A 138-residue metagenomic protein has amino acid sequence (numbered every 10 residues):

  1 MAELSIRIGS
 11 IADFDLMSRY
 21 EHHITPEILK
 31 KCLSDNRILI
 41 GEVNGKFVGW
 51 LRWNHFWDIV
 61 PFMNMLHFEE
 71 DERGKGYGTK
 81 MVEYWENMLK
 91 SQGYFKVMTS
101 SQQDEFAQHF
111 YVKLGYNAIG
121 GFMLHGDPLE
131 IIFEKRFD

Functional and structural regions predicted by a protein language model:
A2-N64, E69: Acetyl-CoA-dependent GNAT
D35, I59, D104-E105, H125-L129: Short acidic/glycine-enriched loop/turn segments that link adjacent beta-strands
E42-N44, E134-F137: Active-site beta-strand termini and strand-to-loop segments that position acidic
L66-R73, Q102: A short, internal acetyl-CoA/4′-phosphopantetheine-binding micro-motif in the GNAT/acyltransferase core
E72, G76-Y84: Conserved acetyl-CoA pyrophosphate-binding loop and the N-cap/start of the following alpha-helix in GNAT-like
L89-Q102: Conserved GNAT acetyl-CoA-binding A-motif
M98-S100, V112, N117-I132: Conserved catalytic-core motifs of GNAT/GCN5-like acyltransferases
